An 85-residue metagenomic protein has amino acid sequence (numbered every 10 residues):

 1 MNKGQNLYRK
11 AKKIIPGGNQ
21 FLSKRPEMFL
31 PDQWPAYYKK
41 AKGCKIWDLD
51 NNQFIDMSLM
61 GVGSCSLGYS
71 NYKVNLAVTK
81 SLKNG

Functional and structural regions predicted by a protein language model:
M1-K40: Active-site-adjacent loop/helix segments that line or gate small-molecule/cofactor pockets in enzymes
I14-G18, L22, L49, G61 (+1 more regions): Generic N-terminal helix/loop capping motif
I15-P16, I46-D50, S70-N75: Short hydrophobic/aromatic-rich motifs at helix boundaries and adjacent loops
P35-M57: Active-site and channel-lining beta-strand-loop segments that bind or position nucleotide-derived/phosphorylated
Q53-G85: Glycine-rich loop-to-alpha-helix module at the N-terminal edge of alpha/beta enzyme cores
